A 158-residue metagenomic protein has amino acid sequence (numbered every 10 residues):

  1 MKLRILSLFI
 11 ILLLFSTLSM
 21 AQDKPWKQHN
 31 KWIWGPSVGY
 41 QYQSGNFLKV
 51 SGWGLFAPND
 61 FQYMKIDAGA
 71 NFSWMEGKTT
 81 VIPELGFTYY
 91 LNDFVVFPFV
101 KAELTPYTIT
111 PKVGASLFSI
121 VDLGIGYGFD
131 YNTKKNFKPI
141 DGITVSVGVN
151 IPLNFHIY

Functional and structural regions predicted by a protein language model:
M1-W26: Bacterial Sec-dependent N-terminal signal peptides
A21-N59, K65: Short glycine/proline- and aromatic-enriched beta-strand/turn motifs that initiate or cap beta-hairpins
W32-Y42, Q62-W74, D93-Y107, D122-Y131: Transmembrane beta-strand segments that form the barrel wall of outer-membrane beta-barrel proteins
P36-Y40, V50-G54, A70, L85-Y89 (+4 more regions): Residues on the lipid-exposed face of transmembrane beta-strands in outer-membrane beta-barrel proteins
F47, I82, F97, T108 (+1 more regions): Transmembrane beta-barrel architecture of outer-membrane proteins
A57-F61, N92-V95, F118-D122, P152-N154: Outer-membrane beta-barrel channels and translocator barrels
G77, A102-E103, N136-D141: Replace "Gram-negative outer membrane beta-barrel proteins" with "bacterial and organellar outer membrane beta-barrel
I140-Y158: Outer-membrane beta-barrel "beta-signal"
